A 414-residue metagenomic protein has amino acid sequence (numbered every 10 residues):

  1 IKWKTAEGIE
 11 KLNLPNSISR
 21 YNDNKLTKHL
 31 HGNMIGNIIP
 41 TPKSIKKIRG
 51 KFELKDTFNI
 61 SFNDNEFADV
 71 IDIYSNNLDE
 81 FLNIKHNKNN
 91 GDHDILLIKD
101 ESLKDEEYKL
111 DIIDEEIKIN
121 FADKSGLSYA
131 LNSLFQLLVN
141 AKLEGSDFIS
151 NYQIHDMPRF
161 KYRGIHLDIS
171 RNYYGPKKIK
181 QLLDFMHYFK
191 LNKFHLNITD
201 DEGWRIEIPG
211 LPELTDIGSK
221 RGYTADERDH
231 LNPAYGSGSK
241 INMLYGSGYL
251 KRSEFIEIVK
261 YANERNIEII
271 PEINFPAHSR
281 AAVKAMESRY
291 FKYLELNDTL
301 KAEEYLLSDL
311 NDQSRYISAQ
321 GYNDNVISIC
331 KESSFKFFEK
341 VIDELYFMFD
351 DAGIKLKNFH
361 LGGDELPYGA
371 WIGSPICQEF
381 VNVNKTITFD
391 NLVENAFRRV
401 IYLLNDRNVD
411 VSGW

Functional and structural regions predicted by a protein language model:
I1-K161, S412-W414: Acidic, contiguous N-terminal accessory segments
N63, E272-N274, D364, W414: Active-site-proximal beta-strand/loop segments in catalytic clefts of secreted hydrolases
V70-I71, K178, E254, A396: Residue-level preference for nonpolar/small residues embedded in alpha-helices
N77, F185, L403: Rossmann-fold NAD(P)-dependent oxidoreductase module
L82, E264-R265, R407: Helix C-cap/helix->beta junction micro-motif
D111-V326, K331-D350, I354-N358: Feature activates predominantly on carbohydrate-active enzymes
R315-W414: Active-site neighborhood of glycoside hydrolase catalytic domains
